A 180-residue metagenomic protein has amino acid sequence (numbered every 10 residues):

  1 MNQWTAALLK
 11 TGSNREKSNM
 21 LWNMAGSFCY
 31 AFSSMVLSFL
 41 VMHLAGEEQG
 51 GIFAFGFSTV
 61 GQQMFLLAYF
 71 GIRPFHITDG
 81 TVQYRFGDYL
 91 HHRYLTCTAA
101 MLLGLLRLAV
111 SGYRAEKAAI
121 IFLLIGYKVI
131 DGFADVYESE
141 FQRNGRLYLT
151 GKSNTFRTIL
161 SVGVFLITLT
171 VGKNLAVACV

Functional and structural regions predicted by a protein language model:
N2, G12-F70, M101, T158-V162: Signature of the first transmembrane helix
Q3-W4, Y69, R93-V180: Hydrophobic transmembrane helix module of multi-pass membrane transport proteins
A6-K10: N-terminal leader/targeting segments and the immediate start of mature chains
N14-Y30, Q62-S111, A119-F122, N154: Membrane-water interface segments that mark the loop-to-transmembrane alpha-helix transition
A45-I52, T81-D88, A115, A119 (+1 more regions): Juxtamembrane loop-transmembrane helix junctions in multi-pass integral membrane proteins, especially the extracellular
